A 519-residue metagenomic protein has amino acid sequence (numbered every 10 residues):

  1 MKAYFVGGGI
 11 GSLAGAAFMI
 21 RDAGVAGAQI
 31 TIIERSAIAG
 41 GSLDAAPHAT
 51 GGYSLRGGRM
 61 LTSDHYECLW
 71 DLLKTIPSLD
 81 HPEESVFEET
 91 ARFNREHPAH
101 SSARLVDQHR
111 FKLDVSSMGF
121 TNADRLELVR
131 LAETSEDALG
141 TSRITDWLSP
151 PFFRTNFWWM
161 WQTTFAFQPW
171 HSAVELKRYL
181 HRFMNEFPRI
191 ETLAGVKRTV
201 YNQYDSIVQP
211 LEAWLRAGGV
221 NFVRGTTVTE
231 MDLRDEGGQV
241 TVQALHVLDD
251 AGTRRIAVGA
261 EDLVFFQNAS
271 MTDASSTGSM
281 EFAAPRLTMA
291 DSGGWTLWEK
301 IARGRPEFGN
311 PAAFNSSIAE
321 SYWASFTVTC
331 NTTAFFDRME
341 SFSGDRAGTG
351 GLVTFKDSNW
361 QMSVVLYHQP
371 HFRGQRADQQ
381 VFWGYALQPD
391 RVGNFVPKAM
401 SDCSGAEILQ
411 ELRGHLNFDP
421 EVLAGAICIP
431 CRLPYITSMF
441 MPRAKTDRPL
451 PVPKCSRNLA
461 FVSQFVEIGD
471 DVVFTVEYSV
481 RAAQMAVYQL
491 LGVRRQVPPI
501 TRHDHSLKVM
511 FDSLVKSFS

Functional and structural regions predicted by a protein language model:
M1-T31: N-terminal Rossmann-like FAD-binding beta1-loop-alpha1 element of flavoenzymes
I20-A49: Glycine-rich FAD pyrophosphate-binding loop
G51-A91: Conserved FAD-binding subdomain of flavin-dependent enzymes
L79-N185, K197-R198: Rossmann-like flavin
E83-A91, R495-H505: Short, glycine/acidic-rich hinge or "gate" loops at secondary-structure transitions that mediate conformational
H181-L263, N268-A269, E281, L287-T288 (+1 more regions): Helical element adjacent to the flavin cofactor pocket in flavoenzyme catalytic cores
N185-K197, E261-L263, N268-R481, Y488-L490 (+1 more regions): C-terminal segments that line or cap access tunnels to active or ligand-binding sites in enzymes and enzyme-associated
S506-S519: Acidic, Ser/Thr-rich low-complexity intrinsically disordered segments
